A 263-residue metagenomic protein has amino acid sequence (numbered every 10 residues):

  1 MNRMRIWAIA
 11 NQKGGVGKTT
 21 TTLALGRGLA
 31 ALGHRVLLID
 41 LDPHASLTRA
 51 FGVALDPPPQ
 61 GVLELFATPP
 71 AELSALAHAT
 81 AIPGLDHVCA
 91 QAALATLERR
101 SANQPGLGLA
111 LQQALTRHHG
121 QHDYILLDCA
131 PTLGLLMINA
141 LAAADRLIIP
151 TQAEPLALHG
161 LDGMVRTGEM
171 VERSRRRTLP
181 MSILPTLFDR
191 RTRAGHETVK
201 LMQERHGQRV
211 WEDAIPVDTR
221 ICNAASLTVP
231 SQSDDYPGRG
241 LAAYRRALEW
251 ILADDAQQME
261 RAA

Functional and structural regions predicted by a protein language model:
M1-A263: P-loop NTP-binding core
